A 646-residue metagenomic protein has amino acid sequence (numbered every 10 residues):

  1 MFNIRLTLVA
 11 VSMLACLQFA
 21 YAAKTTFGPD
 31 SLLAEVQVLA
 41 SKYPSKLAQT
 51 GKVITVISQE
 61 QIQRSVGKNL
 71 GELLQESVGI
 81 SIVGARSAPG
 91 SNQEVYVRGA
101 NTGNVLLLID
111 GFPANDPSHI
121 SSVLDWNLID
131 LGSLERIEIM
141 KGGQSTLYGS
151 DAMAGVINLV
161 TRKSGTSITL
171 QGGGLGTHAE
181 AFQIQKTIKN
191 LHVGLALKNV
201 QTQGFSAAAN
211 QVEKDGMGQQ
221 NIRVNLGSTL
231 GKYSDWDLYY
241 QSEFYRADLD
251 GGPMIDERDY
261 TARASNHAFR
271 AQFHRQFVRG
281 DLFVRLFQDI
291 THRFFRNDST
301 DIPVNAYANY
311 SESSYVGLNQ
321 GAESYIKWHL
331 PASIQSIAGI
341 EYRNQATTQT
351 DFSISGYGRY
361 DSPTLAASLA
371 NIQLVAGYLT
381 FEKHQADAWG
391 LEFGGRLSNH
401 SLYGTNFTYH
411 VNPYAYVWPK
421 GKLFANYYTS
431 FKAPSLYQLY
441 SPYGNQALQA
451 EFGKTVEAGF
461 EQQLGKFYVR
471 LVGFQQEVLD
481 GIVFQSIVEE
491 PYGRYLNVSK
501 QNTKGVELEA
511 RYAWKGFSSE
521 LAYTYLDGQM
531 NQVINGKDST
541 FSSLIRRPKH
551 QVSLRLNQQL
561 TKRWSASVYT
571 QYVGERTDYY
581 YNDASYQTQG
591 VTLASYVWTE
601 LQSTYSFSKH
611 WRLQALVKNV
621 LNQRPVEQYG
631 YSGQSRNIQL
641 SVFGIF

Functional and structural regions predicted by a protein language model:
L32-Q63, E94: N-terminal periplasmic "start-of-domain" segments of outer-membrane beta-barrel proteins
G71, Q75-P113: Extracytoplasmic beta-strand/coil segments of soluble accessory domains associated with Gram-negative outer-membrane
P113-K141, L159: Short acidic/polar hinge/loop motifs at secondary-structure boundaries that mediate gating or recognition
T146, N158, T166, T187-A264 (+1 more regions): Periplasmic-side early beta-strands and strand-to-turn transitions of outer-membrane beta-barrels
G231, P331-Q335, E341, T347 (+5 more regions): Structural signature of Gram-negative outer-membrane beta-barrels, strongest in the C-terminal barrel of TonB-dependent
I255-Q276, Y315, A370, Y416 (+5 more regions): Outer-membrane beta-barrel signature, preferentially recognizing the C-terminal barrel domain of Gram-negative
H384-A388, Q475, N497-N582, K609 (+2 more regions): Gram-negative outer-membrane beta-barrel transporters
L479, Y572-Y586, A594, W598-F646: C-terminal beta-signal and adjacent terminal beta-strands/loops of Gram-negative outer-membrane beta-barrel proteins
